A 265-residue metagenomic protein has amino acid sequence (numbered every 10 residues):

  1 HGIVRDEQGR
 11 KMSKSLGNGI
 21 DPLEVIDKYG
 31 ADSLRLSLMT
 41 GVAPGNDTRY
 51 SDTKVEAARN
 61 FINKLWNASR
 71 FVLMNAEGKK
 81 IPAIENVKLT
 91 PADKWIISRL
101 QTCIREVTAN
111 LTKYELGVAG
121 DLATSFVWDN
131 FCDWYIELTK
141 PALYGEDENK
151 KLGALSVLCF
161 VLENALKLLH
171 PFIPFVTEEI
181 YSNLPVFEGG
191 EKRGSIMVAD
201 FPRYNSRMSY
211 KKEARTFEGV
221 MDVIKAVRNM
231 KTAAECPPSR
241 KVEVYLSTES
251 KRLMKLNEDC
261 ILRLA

Functional and structural regions predicted by a protein language model:
H1-D21, I26, A31, N46 (+1 more regions): Feature 926 captures the class I aminoacyl-tRNA synthetase adenylation module centered on the KMSKS loop
D32, L36-S37, G41: Non-catalytic, structured segments within soluble enzyme domains
